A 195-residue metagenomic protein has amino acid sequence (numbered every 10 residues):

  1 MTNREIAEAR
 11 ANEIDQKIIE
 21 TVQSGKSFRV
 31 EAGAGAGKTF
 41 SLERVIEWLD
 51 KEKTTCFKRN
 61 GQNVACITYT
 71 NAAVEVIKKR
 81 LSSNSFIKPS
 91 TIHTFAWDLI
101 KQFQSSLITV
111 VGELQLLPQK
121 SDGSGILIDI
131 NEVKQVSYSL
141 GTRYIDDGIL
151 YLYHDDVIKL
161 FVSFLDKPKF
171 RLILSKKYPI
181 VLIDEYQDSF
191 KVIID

Functional and structural regions predicted by a protein language model:
M1-A36, S41, L107-E185, K191-I193: Accessory N-terminal region flanking or inserted into the helicase ATPase core in nucleic-acid motor proteins
M1-S105: P-loop NTPase Walker
K79, I194-D195: Short alpha-helix within the catalytic core of nucleotide-sugar-dependent glycosyltransferases
T94, Q187-D188: Short, glycine/acidic-enriched loop or turn micro-motifs at the edges of active sites
W97, F190-K191: Conserved protein kinase catalytic core
